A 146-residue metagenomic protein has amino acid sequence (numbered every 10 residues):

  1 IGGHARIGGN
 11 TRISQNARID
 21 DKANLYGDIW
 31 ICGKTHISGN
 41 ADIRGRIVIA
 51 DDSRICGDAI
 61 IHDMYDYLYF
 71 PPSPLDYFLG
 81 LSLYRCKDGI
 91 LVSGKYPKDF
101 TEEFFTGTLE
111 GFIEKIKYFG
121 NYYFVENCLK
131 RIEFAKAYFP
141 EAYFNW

Functional and structural regions predicted by a protein language model:
I1-M64: A detector of tandem-repeat and repeat-rich interaction/domain scaffolds
G45-R46, A50-W146: Intrinsic low-complexity/IDR segments
